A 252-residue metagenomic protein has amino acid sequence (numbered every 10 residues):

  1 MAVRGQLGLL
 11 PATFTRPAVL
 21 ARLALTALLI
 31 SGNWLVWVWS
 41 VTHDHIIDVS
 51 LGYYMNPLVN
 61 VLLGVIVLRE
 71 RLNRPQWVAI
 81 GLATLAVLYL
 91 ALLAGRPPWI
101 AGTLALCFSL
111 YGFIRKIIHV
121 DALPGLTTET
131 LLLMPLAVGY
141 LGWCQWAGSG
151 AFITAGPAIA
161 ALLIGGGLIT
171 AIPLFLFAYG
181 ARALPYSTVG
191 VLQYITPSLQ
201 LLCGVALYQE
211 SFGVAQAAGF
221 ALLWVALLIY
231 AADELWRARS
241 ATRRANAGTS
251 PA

Functional and structural regions predicted by a protein language model:
M1, G95-I153, T242-A252: Transmembrane alpha-helical segments that form core, pore/gating elements of small-molecule transporters/exporters
M1-G32, C107, T128-Q145, V225: Transmembrane alpha-helices of multi-pass small-molecule transport proteins
L7-V36, W99-T103, A151-I172, Q193: Loop-to-transmembrane-helix transition segments
L9-P11, T42-H45, L85-L88, L92 (+3 more regions): Membrane-interface helix termini and inter-helical loops of multi-pass transporters
W39, N56-Q76, S198-A217: C-terminal transmembrane-helix exit sites in multi-pass transporters
L51-M55, A122-L132, A171-A206: Helix-helix packing/entry segments at the starts of transmembrane helices
P75-A91, L104, A215-E234: Hydrophobic transmembrane alpha-helices of multi-pass small-molecule transport proteins
P97, Y194-A252: C-terminal-most transmembrane helix of multi-pass membrane proteins
